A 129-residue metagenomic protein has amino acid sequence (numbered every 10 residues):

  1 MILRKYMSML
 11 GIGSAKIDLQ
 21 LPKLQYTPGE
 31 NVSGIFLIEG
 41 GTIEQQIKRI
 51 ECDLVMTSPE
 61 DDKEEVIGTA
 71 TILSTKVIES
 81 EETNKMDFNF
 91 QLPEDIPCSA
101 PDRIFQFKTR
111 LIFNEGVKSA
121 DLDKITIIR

Functional and structural regions predicted by a protein language model:
M1-I12, S58: A eukaryote-biased signal for short, well-structured alpha-helical docking elements
S14-D18, E60-T75, K118: Short beta-strand and strand-turn-strand segments in soluble, beta-rich domains
L24-I38: Contiguous beta-strand segments within globular domains
G40-R49: A short beta-turn/strand-edge loop motif at beta-sheet boundaries
C52-M56, N89-D95, S99-L122: Internal, hydrophobic beta-strand segments that form the core of beta-sheet-rich folds
E65-I96: A beta-strand/beta-hairpin structural motif
K124-I128: Short beta-strand edge segments in extracellular beta-sheet folds
